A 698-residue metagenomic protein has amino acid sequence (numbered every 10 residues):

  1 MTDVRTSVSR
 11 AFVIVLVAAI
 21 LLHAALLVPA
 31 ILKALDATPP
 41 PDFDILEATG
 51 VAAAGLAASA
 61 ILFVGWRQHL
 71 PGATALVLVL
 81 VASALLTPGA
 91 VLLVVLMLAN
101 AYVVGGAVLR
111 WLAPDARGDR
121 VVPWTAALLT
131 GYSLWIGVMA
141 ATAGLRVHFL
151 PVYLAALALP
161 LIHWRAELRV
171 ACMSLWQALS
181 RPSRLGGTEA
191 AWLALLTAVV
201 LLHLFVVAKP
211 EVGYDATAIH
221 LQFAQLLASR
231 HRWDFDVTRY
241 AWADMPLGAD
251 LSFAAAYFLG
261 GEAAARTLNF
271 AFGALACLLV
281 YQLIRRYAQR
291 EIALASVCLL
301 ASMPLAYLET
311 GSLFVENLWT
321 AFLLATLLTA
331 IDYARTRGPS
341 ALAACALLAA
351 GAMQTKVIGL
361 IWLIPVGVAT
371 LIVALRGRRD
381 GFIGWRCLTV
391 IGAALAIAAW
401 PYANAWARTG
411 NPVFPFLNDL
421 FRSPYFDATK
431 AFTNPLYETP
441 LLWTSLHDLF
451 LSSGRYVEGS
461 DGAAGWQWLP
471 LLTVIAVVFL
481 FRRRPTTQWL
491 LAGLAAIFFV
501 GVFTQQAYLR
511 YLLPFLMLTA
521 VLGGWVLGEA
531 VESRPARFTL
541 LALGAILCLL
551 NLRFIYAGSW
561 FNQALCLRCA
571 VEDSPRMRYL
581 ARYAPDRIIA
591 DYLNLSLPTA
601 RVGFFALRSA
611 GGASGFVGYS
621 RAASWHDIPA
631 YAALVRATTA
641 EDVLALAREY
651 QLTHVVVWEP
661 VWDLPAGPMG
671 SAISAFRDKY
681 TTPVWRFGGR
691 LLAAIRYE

Functional and structural regions predicted by a protein language model:
M1-S180, V502, V643-L644: Membrane-embedded, hydrophobic transmembrane alpha-helices
V17-L21, L70-L80, A194-A198, L294-L300 (+5 more regions): Transmembrane alpha-helix segments characteristic of polytopic inner-membrane glycan-assembly/cell-envelope
A54-V64, L275-Y281, L371, D448-T487 (+2 more regions): Hydrophobic, aromatic-rich transmembrane alpha-helices and their immediate juxtamembrane boundary segments
H69-A75, R117-A126, A263-A264, V280-M303 (+2 more regions): Transmembrane-helix signature of polytopic, membrane-embedded enzymes that assemble or transfer cell-envelope glycans
E189-L195, E291-L294, A343-L347, L363-T370 (+3 more regions): Signature aromatic-anchored transmembrane alpha helix within multi-pass, membrane-resident enzymes that catalyze glycan
E211-Q222, I546-Y592, S609-A610: Membrane-proximal, lumen/periplasm-facing interface regions of secretory-pathway glyco- and lipid-modifying enzymes
Q282, R286, T326-A341, L527: Membrane-interface transmembrane helices that cradle and orient dolichyl/undecaprenyl
R578-S624, T653-P660: Short periplasmic/luminal acceptor-recognition loop of GT-C membrane glycosyltransferases, typified by
